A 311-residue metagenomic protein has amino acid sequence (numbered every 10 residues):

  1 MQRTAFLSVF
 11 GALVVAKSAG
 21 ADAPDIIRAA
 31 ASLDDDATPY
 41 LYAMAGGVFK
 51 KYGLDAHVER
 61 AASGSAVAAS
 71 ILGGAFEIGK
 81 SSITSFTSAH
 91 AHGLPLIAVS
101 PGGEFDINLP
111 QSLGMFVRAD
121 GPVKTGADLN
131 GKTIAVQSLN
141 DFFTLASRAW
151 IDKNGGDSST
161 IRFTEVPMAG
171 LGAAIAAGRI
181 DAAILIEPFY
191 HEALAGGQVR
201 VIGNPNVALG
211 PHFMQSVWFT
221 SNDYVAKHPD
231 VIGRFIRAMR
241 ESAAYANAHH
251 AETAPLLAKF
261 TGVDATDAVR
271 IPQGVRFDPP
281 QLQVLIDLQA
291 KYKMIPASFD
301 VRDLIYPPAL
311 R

Functional and structural regions predicted by a protein language model:
M1-L13: N-terminal secretory signal peptides and thylakoid transit peptides that target proteins across membranes
V15-S18: N-terminal signal peptide c-region/cleavage motif recognized by signal peptidases
D22-N154, E165, D181, H212: Short, glycine-/small- and polar/acidic-enriched structural segments that line small-molecule recognition paths
D34, A61-S65, K80, D141-F142 (+5 more regions): Soluble non-cytosolic domains of exported or imported proteins
A43-G46, Y52, S70, G74 (+9 more regions): Structured segments of extracytoplasmic/periplasmic soluble domains in secreted or envelope-associated proteins
T84, G121, T164, A169-L256: Pocket-lining segment of extracytoplasmic ligand-binding domains
V225-P296: Secondary-structure end/capping motifs
A290-R311: Conserved C-terminal helix/tail region of periplasmic/extracytoplasmic solute-binding proteins
